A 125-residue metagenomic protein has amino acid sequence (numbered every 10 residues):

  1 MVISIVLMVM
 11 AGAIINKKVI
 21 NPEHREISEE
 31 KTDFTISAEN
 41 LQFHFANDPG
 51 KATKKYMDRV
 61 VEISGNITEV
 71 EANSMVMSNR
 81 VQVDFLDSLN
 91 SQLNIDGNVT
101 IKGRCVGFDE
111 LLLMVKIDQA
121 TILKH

Functional and structural regions predicted by a protein language model:
M1-H125: OB-fold and OB-like single-stranded nucleic-acid-recognition modules and their adjacent interaction interfaces
